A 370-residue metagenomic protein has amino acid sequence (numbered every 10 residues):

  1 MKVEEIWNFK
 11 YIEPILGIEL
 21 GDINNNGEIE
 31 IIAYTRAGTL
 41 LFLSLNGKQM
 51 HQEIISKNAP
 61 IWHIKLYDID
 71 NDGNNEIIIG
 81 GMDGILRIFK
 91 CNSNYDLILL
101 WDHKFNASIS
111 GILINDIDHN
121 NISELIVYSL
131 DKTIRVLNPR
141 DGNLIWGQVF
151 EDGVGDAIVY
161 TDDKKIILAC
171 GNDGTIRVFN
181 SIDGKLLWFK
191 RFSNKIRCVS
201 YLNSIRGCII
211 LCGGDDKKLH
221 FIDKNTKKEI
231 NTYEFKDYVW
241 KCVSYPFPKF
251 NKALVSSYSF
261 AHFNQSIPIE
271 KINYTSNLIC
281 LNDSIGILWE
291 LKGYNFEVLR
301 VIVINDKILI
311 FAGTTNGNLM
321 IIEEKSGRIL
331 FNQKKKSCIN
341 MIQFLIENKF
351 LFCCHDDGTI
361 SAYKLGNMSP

Functional and structural regions predicted by a protein language model:
E4-K10, Q49-I54, I98-H103, N143-Q148 (+4 more regions): A short beta-strand motif characteristic of beta-propeller blades
N8-G38: Beta-strand-rich domains and repeat architectures in extracellular enzymes and scaffolds, especially beta-propellers
L16-I23, E30, W62-I69, E76-I77 (+7 more regions): Beta-propeller blade termini
N25-I32, N71-I78, N120-I126, K165-L168 (+4 more regions): Acidic/hydrophobic-patterned starts of short beta strands in beta-sheet-rich repeat architectures
A37-G38, D83-I85, D131-T133, D173-T175 (+5 more regions): Short coil/turn segments within WD40 beta-propeller repeats
S44-N46, C91-N94, P139-D141, S181-D183 (+4 more regions): Short loop/turn segments that connect beta-strands within beta-propeller blades
S256-N273: Short, conserved, GDST-rich strand-edge loop motifs in beta-rich repeat architectures
S337-P370: Blade-level signature of beta-propeller repeat domains, shared across WD40, Kelch, NHL, RCC1 and BNR/Asp-box propellers
